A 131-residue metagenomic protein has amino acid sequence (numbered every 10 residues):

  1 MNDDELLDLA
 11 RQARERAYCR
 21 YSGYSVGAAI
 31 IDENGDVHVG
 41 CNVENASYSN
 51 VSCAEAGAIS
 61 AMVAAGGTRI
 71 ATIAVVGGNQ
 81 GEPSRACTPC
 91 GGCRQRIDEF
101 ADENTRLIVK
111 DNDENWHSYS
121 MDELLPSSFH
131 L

Functional and structural regions predicted by a protein language model:
M1, L7, H38-G40: Polybasic, low-complexity association/targeting segments
D3, D8, C90-R94: Charged, amphipathic alpha-helical segments
D4-C19: Short, basic/aromatic recognition patches
A10, A28-A29, A58: Small-residue (primarily alanine) positions within well-ordered alpha-helices, especially packing/interaction faces
Y21-G23, F100: Short solvent-exposed loop/turn micro-motifs enriched in small/polar/acidic residues
G23-D32: Short beta-strand scaffold segments in enzyme catalytic cores
V39-L131: Zn2+-dependent cytidine deaminase-like catalytic core
